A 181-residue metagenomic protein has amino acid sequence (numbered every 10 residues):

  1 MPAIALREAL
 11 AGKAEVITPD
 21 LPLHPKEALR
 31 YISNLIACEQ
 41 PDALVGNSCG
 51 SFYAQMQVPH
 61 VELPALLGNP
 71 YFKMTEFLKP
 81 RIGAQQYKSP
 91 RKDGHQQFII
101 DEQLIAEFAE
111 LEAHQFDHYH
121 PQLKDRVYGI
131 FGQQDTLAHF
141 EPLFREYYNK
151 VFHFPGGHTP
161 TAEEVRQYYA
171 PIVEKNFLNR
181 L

Functional and structural regions predicted by a protein language model:
M1-C38, H158: Active-site catalytic motif of lipid deacylating hydrolases and related acyltransferases
P2-A3, R7, A54, F140-F144: Short, highly selective alpha-helical patches that border small-molecule cofactor pockets in redox/cofactor-processing
K13, P41, E62, K124-R126: A general structural motif
A37-Q40, R180-L181: Glycine-rich phosphate-binding loop signature in dinucleotide/nucleotide-binding domains
A43-L44, A65: Conserved alpha/beta-hydrolase fold motif
V45-A54: Gly/Ala-rich beta-loop-alpha elbow adjacent to hydrolase catalytic centers
Q57-V61: Aromatic pocket-lining residues of Rossmann-like dinucleotide-binding sites
P64-L181: The alpha/beta-hydrolase serine catalytic core
